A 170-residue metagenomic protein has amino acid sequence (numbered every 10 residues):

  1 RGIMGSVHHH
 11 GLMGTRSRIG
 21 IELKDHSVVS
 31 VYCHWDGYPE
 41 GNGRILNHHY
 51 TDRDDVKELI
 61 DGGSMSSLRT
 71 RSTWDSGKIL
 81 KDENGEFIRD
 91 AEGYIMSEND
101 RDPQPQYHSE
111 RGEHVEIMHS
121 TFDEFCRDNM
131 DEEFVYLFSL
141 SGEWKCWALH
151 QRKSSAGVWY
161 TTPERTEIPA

Functional and structural regions predicted by a protein language model:
G5-R18, W35-E40: His-enriched metal-coordination microenvironments in redox/metal-binding proteins
R16-I21, Y136: Short beta-strand scaffold segments in enzyme catalytic cores
E22-S27, S139-G142: Short acidic-glycine loop/turn motifs at beta-strand connectors
S27-G62, S66: Short, flexible N-terminal segments of the mature chain
D52-A170: Low-complexity intrinsically disordered segments
